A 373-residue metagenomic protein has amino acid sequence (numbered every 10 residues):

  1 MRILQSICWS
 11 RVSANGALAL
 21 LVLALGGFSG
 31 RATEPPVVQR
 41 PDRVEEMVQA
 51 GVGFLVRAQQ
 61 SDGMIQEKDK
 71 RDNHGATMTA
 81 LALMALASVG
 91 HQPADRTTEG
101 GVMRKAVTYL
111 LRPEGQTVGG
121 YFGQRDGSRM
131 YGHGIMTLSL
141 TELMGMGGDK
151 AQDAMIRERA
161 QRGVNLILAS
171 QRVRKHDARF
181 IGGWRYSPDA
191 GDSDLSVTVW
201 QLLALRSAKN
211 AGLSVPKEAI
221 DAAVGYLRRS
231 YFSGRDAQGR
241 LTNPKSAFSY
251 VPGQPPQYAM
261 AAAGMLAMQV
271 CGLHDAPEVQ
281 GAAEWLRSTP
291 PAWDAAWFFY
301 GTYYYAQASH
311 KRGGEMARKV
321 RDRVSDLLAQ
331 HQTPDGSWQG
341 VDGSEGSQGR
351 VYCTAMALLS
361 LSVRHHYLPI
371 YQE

Functional and structural regions predicted by a protein language model:
R2-A17: Bacterial N-terminal signal peptides that target proteins for export
S13-G27: Bacterial N-terminal signal peptides
T33-A50, S61-G101, G115-D221, R229-E284 (+2 more regions): An alpha-helical repeat/solenoid feature that recognizes helix-turn-helix modules
A58, P113, D189, Q330-H331: Alpha-solenoid HEAT/Armadillo-like helical repeat scaffolds in large eukaryotic proteins
V107-L110: Patatin-like phospholipase
Y226: Active-site neighborhood of glycoside hydrolase catalytic domains
R323-T333: C-terminal closing repeat unit and adjoining cap/tail of repeat-based domains
